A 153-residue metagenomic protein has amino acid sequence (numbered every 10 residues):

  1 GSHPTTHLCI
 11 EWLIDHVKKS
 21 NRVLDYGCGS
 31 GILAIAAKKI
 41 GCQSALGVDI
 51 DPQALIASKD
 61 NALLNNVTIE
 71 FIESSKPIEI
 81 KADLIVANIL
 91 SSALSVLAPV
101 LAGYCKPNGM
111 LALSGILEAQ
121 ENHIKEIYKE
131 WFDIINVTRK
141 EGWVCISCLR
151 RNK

Functional and structural regions predicted by a protein language model:
S2-I78: Conserved SAM/SAH cofactor-binding pocket of Class I
E11, I50-N152: S-adenosylmethionine
